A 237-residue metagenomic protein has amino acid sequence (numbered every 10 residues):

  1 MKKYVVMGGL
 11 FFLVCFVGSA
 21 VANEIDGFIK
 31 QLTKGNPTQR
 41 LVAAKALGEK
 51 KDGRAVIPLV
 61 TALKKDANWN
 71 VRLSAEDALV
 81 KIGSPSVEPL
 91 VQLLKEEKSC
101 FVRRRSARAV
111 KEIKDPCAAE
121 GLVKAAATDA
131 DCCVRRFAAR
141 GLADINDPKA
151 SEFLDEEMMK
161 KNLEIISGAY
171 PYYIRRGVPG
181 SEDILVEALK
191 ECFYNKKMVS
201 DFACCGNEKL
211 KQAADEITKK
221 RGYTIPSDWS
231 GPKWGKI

Functional and structural regions predicted by a protein language model:
M1-Y4: Positively charged n-region of N-terminal signal peptides that target proteins for export
G8-F16: Bacterial N-terminal signal peptides
F16-A22: Sec/Tat signal peptide C-region and signal peptidase I cleavage site
A22-K34: N-terminal "cap/leader" segments of large eukaryotic alpha-helical scaffolds
K30, T38-D52, I57, T61 (+10 more regions): Structural detector for internal amphipathic alpha-helices that build alpha-solenoid repeat scaffolds
M159, L189-F193, T218-Y223: TPR/TPR-like (Sel1-like) alpha-helical repeat modules
L185, A214-T218: Alpha-helical repeat scaffolds
